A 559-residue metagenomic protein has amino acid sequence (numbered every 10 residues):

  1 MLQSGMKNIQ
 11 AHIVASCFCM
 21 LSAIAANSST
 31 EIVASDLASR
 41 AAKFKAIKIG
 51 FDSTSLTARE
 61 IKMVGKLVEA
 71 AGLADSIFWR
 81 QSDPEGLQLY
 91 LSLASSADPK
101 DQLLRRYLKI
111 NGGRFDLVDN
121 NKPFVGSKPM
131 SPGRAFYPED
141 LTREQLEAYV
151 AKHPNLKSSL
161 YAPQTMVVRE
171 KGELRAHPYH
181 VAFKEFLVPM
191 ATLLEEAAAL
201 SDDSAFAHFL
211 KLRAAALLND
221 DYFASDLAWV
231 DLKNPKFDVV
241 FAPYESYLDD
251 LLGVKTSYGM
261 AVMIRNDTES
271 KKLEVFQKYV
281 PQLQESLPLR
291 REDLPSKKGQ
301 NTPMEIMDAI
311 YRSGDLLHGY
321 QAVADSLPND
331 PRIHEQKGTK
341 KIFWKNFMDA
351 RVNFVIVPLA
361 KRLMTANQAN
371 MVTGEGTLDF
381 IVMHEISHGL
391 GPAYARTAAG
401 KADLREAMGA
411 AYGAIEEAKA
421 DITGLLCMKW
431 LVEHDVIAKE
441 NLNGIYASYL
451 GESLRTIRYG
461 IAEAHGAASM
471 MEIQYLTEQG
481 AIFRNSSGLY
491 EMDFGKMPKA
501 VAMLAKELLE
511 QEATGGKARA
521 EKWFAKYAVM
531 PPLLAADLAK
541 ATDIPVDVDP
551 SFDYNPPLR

Functional and structural regions predicted by a protein language model:
L2-V14: Bacterial N-terminal signal peptides that target proteins for export
M6, A25-A26: An N-terminal boundary/leader segment
H12-A23: Bacterial N-terminal signal peptides
S29-N120: N-terminal mature-domain "stem" immediately C-terminal to a signal peptide or N-terminal signal-anchor/transmembrane
D36-I49, T54-K66, A70, K157-W430 (+3 more regions): Fold-level signature of zinc-dependent metallopeptidase catalytic domains
I77-P84, D101, V352-P358, A366-D379 (+1 more regions): Zinc-dependent metallohydrolase catalytic domains
Q81, L87-Y90, S96-A198, A207 (+2 more regions): N-terminal intrinsically disordered, low-complexity regulatory regions of eukaryotic transcription factors
P84-Q88, H208, L227-L232, E463-M470: Long amphipathic alpha-helical segments
